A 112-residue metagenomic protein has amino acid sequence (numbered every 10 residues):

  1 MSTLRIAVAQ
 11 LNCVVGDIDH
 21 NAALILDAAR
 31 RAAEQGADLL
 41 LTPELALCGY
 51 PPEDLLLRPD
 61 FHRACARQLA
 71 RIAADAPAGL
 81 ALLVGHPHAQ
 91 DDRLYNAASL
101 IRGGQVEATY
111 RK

Functional and structural regions predicted by a protein language model:
M1-K112: Hydrophobic structural segments
